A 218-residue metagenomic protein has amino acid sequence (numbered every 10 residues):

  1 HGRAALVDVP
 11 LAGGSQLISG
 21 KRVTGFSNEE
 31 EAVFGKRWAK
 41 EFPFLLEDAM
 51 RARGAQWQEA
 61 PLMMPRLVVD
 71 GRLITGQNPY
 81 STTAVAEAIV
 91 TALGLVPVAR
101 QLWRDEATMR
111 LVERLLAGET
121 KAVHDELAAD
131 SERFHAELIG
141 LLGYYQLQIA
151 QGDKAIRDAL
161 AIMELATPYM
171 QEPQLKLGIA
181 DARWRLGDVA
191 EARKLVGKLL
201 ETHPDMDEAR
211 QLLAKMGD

Functional and structural regions predicted by a protein language model:
G2-R185, K194-K198, T202-D218: Active-site-adjacent pocket-lining segments in enzyme domains
D188-A190: Structural helix-adjacent loops and short alpha-helical linkers that scaffold large soluble proteins
